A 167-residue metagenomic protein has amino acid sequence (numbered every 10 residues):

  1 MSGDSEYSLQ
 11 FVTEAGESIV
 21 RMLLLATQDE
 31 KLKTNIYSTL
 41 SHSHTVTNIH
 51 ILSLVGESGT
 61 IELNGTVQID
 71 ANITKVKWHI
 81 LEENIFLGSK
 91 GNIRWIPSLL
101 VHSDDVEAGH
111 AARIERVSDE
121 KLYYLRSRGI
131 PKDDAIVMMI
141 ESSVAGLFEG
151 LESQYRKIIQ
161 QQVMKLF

Functional and structural regions predicted by a protein language model:
M1-Y123, S127-I130, G146, Q154-F167: Conserved beta-strand/loop scaffold segments within soluble protein domains that form the structured core and edges
M138-A145: Small/polar glycine-rich anion-binding or flexible loop at a beta-alpha turn
